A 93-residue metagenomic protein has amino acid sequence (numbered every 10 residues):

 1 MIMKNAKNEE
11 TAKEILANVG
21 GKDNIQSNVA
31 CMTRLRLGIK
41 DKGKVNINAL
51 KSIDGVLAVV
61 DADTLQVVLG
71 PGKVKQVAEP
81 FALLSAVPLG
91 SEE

Functional and structural regions predicted by a protein language model:
M1-E93: Soluble N-terminal domains of membrane-associated systems
